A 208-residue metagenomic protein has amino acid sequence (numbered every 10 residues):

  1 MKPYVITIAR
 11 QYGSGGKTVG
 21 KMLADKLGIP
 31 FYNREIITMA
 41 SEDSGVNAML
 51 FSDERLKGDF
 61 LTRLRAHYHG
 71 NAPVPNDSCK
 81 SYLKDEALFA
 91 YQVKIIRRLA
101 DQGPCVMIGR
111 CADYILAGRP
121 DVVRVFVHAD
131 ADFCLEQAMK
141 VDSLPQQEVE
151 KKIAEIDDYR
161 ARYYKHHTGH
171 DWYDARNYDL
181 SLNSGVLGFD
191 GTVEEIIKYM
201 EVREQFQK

Functional and structural regions predicted by a protein language model:
K2-R10, G103: Pre-Walker A (Motif I) flank of P-loop NTPase domains
I8-K21: Glycine-rich phosphate-binding P-loop
P30-S41: Short beta-strand-centered segment that lines the nucleotide-binding/catalytic pocket of NTP-utilizing
S41-P104: ATP-dependent small-molecule kinase phosphotransfer cores that center on conserved nucleotide phosphate-binding segments
G58-H67, P145-D190: Small-molecule kinase domains that catalyze NTP-dependent phosphoryl transfer to phosphate-bearing small molecules
V93, F189-I197: Short, amphipathic alpha-helical "lid/cap" segments that border enzyme active or binding sites
L99, A112-G118: RNA pseudouridine synthases
G118-A154: Conserved phosphate-donor/acceptor-positioning beta-strand/loop module used by diverse small-molecule
